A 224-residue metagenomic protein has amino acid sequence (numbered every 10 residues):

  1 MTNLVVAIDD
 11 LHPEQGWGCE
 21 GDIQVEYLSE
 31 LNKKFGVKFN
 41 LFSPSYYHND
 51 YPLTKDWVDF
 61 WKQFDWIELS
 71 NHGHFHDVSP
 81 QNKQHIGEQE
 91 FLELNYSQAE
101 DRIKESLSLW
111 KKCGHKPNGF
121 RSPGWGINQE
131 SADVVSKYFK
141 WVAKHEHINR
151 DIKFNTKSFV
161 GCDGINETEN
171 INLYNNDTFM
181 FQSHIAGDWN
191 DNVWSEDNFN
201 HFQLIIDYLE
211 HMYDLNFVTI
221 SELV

Functional and structural regions predicted by a protein language model:
M1-W66, D214: Active-site beta->alpha N-cap acidic-glycine motif
N3-L4, F39, Y174-S183: Generic beta-sheet signal
G18-L28, P52-D56, Y96-K104, E167-T168 (+1 more regions): Well-ordered, non-membrane alpha-helical segments in soluble/globular domains
S29, V58, L107, K111 (+2 more regions): Non-transmembrane alpha-helical segments in soluble domains of secreted/periplasmic/extracellular proteins
K33-G36, A143-K144, I185-V224: C-terminal domain-boundary segment and adjacent tail
V37-Q129, S183-W189: Metal-dependent polysaccharide deacetylase catalytic core of the NodB/CE4 family, i.e., the active-site-bearing domain
A132-T168: His/Asp/Glu-enriched short active-site or ligand-binding loop at hydrolase and phosphoryl-transfer sites
K153-N175, Q182-N192: A conserved mid-domain beta-alpha-beta active-site/ligand-binding segment of alpha/beta enzyme cores
